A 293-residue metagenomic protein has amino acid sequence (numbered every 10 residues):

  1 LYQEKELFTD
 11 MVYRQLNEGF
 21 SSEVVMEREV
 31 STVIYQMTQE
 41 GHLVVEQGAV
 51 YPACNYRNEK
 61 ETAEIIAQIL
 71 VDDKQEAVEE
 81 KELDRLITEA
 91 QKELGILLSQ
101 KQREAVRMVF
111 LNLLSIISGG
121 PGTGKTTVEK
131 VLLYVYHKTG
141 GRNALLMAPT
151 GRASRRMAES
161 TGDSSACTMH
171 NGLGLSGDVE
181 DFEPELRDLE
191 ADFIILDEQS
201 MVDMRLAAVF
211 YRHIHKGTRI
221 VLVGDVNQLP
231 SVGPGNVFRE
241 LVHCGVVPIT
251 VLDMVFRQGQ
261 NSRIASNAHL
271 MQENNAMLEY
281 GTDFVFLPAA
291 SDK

Functional and structural regions predicted by a protein language model:
Y13-E82: Interdomain "pre-motor" coupling segment immediately N-terminal to P-loop NTPase/helicase cores
G95-L111: N-terminal pre-P-loop "Q-motif" helix
K125: Conserved lysine of the Walker
V128, L132: Hydrophobic positions on the alpha1 helix immediately C-terminal to the Walker A/P-loop
L145-E190: Inter-Walker segment of RecA-like/P-loop motor cores
D178-D192, D203, Y211-T218: Short basic/glycine-enriched coil/helix segment immediately N-terminal to the Walker B
D197-E198, G224: Walker B catalytic acidic pair
V226-K293: Conserved helicase motor core of P-loop NTPases
